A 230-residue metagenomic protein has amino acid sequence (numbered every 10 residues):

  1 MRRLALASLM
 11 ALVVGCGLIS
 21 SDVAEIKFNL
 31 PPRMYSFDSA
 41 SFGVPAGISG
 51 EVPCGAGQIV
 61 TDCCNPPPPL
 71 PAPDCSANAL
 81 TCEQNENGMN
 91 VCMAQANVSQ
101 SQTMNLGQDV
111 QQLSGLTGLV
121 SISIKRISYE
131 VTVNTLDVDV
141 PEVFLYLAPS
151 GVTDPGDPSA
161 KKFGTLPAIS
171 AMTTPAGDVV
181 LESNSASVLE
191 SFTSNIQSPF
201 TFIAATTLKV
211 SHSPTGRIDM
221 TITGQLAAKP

Functional and structural regions predicted by a protein language model:
E25-V44: Post-signal peptide N-terminal segment of mature Sec-exported envelope proteins
D38-P73: Post-signal-peptide N-terminal segment of Sec-exported extracytoplasmic proteins
V91-G118: Short beta-strands within extracellular/lumenal beta-sheet-rich domains
G118-L136, M220: A short beta-strand element within beta-rich, extracytoplasmic domains of secreted/secretory-pathway proteins
E130-E142, V210-P214: Extended, low-complexity, turn-rich repeat/linker tracts enriched in Gly/Pro/Ser/Thr and Asp/Glu that occur
D137-D154: Short, surface-exposed beta-strand/strand-loop-strand elements in extracellular ectodomains
P167-T223: Cysteine-clustered segments with highest specificity for TGF-beta superfamily mature ligands
